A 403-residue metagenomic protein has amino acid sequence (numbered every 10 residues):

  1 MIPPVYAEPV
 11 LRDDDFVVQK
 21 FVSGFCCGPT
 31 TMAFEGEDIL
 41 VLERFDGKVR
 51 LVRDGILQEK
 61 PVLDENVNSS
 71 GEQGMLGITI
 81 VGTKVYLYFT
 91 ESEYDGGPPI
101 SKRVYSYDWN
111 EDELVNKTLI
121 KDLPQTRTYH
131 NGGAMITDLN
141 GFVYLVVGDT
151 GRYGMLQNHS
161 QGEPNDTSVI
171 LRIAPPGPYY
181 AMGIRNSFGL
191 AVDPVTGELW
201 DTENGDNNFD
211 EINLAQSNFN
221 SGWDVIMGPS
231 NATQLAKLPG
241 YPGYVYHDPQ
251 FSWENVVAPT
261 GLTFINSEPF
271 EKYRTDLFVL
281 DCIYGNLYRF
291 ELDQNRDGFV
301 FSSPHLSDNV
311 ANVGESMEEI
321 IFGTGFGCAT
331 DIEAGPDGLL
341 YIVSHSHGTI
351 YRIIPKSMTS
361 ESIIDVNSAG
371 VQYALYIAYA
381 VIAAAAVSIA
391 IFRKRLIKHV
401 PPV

Functional and structural regions predicted by a protein language model:
M1-E8, T359-V403: Secretory targeting signatures
M1-Y6, L87, G151, A181 (+3 more regions): Short intrinsically disordered, low-complexity coil segments enriched in acidic
Y6-D149, G189-V192, G197-G205, N255-D297 (+1 more regions): Acidic, Gly/Ser/Thr-rich repeat motifs that build Ca2+-stabilized beta-propeller blades
L11, Q19, L171, F392-I397: Short, intrinsically disordered low-complexity segments
L11-R12, Q73-M75, D149-I320, G327 (+2 more regions): Beta-propeller domain segments
G24-C27, M182, T324: Short, conserved clusters of charged catalytic residues that mark active-site and nucleotide-handling motifs
E113, V146, M155, H159 (+3 more regions): Intrinsic disorder/low-complexity signature
